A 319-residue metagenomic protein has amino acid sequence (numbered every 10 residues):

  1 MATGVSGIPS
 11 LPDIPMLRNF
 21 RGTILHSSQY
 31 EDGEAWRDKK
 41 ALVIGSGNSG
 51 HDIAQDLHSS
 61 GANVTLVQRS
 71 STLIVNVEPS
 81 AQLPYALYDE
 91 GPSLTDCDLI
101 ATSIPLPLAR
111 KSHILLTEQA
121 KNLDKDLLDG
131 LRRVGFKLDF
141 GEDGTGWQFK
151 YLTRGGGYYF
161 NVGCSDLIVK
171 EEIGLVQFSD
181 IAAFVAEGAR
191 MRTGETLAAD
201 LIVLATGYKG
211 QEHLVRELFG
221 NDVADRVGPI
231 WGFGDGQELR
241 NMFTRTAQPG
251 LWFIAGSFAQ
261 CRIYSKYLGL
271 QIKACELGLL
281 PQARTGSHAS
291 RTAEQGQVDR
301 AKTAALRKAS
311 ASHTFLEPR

Functional and structural regions predicted by a protein language model:
M1-L42, S46-N48, Q55, S59-S70 (+2 more regions): Flavin (primarily FAD) cofactor-binding/catalytic cores of flavoenzymes
L73-A109: A catalytic-pocket lid/entrance helix-loop region that shapes and gates access to the active site across common
